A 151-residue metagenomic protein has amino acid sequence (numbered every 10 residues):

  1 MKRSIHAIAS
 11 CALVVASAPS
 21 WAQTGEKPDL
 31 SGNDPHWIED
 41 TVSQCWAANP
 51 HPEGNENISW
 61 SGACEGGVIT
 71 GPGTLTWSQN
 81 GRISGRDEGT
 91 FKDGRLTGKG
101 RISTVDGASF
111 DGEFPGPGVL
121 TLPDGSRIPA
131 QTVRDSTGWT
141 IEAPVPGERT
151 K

Functional and structural regions predicted by a protein language model:
M1-A9: Bacterial N-terminal signal peptides that target proteins for export
C11-V15: Repetitive helical segments and hydrophobic/amphipathic motifs
S17-P19: N-terminal signal peptide c-region/cleavage motif recognized by signal peptidases
W21-K151: Glycine/tyrosine- and acidic-biased, solvent-exposed loop/turn segments at the edges of beta-strands
